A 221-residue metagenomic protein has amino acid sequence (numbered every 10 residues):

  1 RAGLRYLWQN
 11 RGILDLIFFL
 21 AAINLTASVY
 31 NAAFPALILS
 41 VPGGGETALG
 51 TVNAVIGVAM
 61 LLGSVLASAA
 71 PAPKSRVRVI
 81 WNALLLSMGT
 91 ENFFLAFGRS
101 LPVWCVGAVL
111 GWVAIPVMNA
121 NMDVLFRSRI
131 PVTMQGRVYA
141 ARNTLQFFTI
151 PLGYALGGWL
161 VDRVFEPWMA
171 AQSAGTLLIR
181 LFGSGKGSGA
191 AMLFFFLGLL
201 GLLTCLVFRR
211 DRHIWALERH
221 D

Functional and structural regions predicted by a protein language model:
R1, W8, F19-A22, F34-D221: C-terminal transmembrane bundle of multi-pass solute transporters/carriers
N10-G12: Surface-exposed helix-capping loop/turn segments at secondary-structure junctions
